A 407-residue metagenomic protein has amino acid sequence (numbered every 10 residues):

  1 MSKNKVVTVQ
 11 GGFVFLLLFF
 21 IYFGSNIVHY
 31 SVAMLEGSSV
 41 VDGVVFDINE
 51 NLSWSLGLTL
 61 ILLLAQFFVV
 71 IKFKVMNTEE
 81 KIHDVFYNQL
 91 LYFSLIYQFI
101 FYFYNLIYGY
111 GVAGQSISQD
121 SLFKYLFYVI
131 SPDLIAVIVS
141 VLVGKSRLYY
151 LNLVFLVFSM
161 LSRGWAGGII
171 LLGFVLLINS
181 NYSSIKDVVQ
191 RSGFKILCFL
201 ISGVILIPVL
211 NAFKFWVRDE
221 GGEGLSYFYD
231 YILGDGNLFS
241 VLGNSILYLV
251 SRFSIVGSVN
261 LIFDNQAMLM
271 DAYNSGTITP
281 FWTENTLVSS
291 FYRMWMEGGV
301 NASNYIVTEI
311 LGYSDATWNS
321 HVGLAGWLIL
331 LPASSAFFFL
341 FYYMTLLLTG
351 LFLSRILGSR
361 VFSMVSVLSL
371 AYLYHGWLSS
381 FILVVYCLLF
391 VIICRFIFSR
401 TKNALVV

Functional and structural regions predicted by a protein language model:
M1-K74, L153-L161, A166-F213, L378 (+2 more regions): N-terminal "leader" segments that precede or initiate the main folded domain
N4-V6, V75-V85, V141-R147, S183-S192 (+1 more regions): Membrane-interface helix-boundary motifs at transmembrane edges
T8-L17, H83-Y92, K145-L151, F352-M364: Membrane-interfacial loop-to-transmembrane alpha-helix junctions, especially the N-terminal start
L17-L18, L148-F158, L197-I201, Y342-L346 (+1 more regions): Central hydrophobic cores of alpha-helical transmembrane segments in multi-pass integral membrane proteins
Y30-V41, F73-T78, L95-F127, F215-G224: Membrane-interfacial helix-loop-helix modules of multi-pass inner-membrane proteins that assemble, modify, or transport
I61-I71, D84-G109, Y125-R163, G168-K186: Alpha-helical transmembrane segments of multi-pass inner-membrane proteins
I107-Y110, D120, Y128-D133, E309 (+1 more regions): Hydrophobic alpha-helical segments
I207-L340: Small-residue-enriched transmembrane helix-hairpin modules in multi-pass membrane proteins
